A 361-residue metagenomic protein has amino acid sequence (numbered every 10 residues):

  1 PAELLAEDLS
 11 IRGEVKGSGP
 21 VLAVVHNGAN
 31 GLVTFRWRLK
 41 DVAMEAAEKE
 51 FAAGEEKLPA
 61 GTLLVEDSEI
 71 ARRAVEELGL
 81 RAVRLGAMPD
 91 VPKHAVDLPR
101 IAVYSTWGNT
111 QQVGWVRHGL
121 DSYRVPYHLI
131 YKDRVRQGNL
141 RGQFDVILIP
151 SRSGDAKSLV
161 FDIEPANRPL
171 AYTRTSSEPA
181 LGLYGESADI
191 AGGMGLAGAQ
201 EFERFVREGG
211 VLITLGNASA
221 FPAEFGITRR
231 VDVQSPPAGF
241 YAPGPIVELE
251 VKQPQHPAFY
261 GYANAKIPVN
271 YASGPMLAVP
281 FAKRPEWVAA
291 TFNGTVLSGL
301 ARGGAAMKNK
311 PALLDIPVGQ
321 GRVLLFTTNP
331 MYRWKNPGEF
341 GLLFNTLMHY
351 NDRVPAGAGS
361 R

Functional and structural regions predicted by a protein language model:
P1-R361: Intrinsic-disorder/low-complexity accessory segments
